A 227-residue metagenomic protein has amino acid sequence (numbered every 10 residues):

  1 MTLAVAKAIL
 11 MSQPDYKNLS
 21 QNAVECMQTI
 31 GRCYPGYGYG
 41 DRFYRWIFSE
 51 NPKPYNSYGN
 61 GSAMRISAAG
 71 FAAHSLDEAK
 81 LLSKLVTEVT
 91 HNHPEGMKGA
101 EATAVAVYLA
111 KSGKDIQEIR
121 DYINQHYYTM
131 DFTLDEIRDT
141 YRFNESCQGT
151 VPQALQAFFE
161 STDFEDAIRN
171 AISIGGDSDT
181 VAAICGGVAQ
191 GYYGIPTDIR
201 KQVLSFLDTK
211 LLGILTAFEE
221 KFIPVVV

Functional and structural regions predicted by a protein language model:
M1-V227: Structured, active/binding-site neighborhoods that engage oxygen-rich ligands
